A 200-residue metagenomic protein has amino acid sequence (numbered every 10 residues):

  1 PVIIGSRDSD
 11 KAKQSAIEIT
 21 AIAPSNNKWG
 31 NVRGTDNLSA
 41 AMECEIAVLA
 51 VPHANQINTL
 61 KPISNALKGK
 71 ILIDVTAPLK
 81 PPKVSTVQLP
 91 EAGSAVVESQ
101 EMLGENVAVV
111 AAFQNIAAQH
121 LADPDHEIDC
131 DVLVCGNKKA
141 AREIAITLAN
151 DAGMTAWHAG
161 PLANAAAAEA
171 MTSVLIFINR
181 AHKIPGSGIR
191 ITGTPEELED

Functional and structural regions predicted by a protein language model:
P1-I46, V51-N58, P62-A66: Conserved N-terminal Rossmann-fold NAD(P) cofactor-binding segment
I4, L72-D74, V134: Structural beta-sheet core signal
D10, P78, A140: Conserved Rossmann-like nucleotide-cofactor binding loop
A16-I17, T59-S64, V84-S85, D123 (+1 more regions): Short amphipathic alpha-helical segments
G34, A108-Q114, W157-A159: General beta-strand structural signal in soluble alpha/beta enzymes
P52-N55, N115-I116, K138-A140: Short beta->alpha connector loops
K68-I71, T76-P124: Rossmann-fold NAD(P)-binding glycine/threonine-rich loop
C130-D200: Active-site-lining helix/loop region of Rossmann-like oxidoreductase modules
